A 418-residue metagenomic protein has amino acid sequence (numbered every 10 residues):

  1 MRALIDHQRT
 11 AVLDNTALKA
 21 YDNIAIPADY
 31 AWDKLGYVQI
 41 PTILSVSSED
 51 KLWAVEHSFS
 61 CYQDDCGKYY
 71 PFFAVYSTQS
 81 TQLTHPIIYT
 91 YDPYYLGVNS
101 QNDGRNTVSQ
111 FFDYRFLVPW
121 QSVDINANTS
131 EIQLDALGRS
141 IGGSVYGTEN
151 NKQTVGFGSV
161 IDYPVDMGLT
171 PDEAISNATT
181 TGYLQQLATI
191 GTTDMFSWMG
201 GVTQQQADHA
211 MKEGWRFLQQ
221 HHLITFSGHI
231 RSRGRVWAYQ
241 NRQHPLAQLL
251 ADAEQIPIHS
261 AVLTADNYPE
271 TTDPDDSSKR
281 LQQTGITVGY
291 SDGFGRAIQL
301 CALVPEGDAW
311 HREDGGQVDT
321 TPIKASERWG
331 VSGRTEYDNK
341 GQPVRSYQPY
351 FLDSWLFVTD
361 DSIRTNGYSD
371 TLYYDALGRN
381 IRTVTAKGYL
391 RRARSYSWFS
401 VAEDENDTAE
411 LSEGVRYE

Functional and structural regions predicted by a protein language model:
M1-E418: Acidic, low-complexity segments
